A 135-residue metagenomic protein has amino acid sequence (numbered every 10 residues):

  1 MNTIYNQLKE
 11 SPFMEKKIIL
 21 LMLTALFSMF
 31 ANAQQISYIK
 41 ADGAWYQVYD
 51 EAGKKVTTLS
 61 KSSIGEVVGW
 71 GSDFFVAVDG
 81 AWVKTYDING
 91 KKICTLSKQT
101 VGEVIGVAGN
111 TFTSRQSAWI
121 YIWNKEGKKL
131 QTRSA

Functional and structural regions predicted by a protein language model:
N2-T3, E10, M14-K17: Positively charged n-region of N-terminal signal peptides that target proteins for export
I18-F27: Sec-dependent N-terminal signal peptides
M29-A33: Sec/Tat signal peptide C-region and signal peptidase I cleavage site
Q35-A41, G71-V78, A108-Q116: Short beta-strand elements that form the blades of beta-propeller/WD-repeat-like and other beta-sheet-rich scaffold
D42-Q47, G80-Y86, S117-W123: Structural motif
E51-A52, D87-N89, N124-E126: Short loop/turn segments that connect beta-strands within beta-propeller blades
K54-S60, K91-S97, K129-R133: A short beta-strand motif characteristic of beta-propeller blades
K61-E66, K98-E103: Short coil/turn segments at the loop-to-beta-strand junctions that recur within blades of beta-propeller repeat folds
